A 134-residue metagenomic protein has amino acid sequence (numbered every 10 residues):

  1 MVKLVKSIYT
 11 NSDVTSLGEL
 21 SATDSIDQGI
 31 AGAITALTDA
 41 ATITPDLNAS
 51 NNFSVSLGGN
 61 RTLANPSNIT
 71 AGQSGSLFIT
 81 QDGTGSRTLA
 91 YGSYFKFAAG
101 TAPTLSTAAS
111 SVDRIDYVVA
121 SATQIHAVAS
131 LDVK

Functional and structural regions predicted by a protein language model:
M1-G18, L131-K134: Short, intrinsically disordered N-terminal pre-domain segments
T15, T104, H126-A127: A sequence-level detector of short linear motifs
D24-F97, S111-K134: Exposed extracellular interaction/assembly regions and N-terminal maturation sites
A64-P66, A102-S106: Beta-strand-rich interaction surfaces with strong enrichment in secreted/lumenal proteins
